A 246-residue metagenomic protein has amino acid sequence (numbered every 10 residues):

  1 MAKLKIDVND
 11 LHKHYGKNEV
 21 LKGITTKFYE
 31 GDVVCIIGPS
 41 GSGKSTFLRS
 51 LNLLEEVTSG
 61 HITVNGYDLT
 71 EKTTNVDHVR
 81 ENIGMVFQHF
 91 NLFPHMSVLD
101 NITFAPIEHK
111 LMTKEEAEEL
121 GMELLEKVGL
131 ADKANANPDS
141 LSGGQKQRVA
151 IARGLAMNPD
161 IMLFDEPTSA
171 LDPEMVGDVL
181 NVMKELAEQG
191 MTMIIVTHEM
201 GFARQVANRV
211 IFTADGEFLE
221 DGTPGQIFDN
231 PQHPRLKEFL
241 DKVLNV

Functional and structural regions predicted by a protein language model:
K3-P224: ABC family nucleotide-binding domain
A214-D215, D221, G225-V246: C-terminal boundary and immediately downstream tail of ABC-type ATPase nucleotide-binding domains
